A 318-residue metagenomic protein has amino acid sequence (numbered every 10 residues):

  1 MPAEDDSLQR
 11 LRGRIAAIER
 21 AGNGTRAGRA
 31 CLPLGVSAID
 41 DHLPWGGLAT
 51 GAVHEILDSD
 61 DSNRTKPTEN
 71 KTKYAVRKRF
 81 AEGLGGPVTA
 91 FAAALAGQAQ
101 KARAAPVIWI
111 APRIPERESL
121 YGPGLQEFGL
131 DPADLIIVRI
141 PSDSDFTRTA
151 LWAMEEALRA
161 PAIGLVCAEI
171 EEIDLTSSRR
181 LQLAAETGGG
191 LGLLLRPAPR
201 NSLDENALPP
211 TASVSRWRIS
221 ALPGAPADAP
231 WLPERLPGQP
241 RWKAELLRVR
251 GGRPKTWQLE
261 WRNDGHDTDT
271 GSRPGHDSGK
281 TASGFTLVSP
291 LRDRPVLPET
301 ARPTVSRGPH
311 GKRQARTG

Functional and structural regions predicted by a protein language model:
M1-A111, L120, G124-A133, R248-G252 (+2 more regions): Detector for small/aliphatic-rich hydrophobic stretches
E55, I108, G164-E169, L193: Structural motif
A102-G164, T176-S178, A184-E186: Conserved nucleotide-cofactor-binding alpha/beta core module
I110, L193-P197, S220: Generic beta-sheet signal
R113-E116, E172-D174, A198-S202, R250-G251: Conserved nucleotide-binding/hydrolysis micro-motifs of P-loop NTPases
R117-G122, R200-A221: Glycine-rich, charge-decorated loop segments at or immediately adjacent to ligand/cofactor-binding or catalytic sites
T176-R200, P210: Conserved P-loop NTPase nucleotide-binding/switch module
P210, V214-G318: C-terminal functional extensions of proteins
